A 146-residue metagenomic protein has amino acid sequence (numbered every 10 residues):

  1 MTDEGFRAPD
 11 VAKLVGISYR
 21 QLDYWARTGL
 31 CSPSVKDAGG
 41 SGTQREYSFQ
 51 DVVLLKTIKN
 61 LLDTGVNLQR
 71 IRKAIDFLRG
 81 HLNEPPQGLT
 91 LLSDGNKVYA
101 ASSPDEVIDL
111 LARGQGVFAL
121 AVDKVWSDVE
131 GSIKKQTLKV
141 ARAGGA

Functional and structural regions predicted by a protein language model:
M1-A8, R45-A146: Amphipathic alpha-helical "stalk" segments
M1-L54, D63: Basic helix-turn-helix/winged-helix DNA-binding cores and closely related short helical interaction motifs
